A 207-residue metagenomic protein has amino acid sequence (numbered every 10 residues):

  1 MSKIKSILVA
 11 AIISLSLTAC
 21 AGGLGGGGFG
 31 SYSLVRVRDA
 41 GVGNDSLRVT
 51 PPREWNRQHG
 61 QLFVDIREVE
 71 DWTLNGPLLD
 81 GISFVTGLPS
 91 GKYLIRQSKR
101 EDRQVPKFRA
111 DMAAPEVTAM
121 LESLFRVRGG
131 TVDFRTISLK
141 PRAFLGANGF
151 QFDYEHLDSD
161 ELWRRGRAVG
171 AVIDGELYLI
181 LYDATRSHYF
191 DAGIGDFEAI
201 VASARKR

Functional and structural regions predicted by a protein language model:
S2-G87, G91-K92, D133-F134, P141-A147 (+3 more regions): N-terminal targeting sequences that direct proteins away from the cytosol to non-cytosolic compartments
Q58-Q61, Q97, Q104, Q151: Residue-identity detector for glutamine
L74-L124: Surface-exposed acidic loop/strand-edge motifs in secreted or periplasmic proteins that form small linear binding
R100-E101, V169, F197: Short intrinsically disordered coil segments
P106-V169: Signature of long, low-cysteine stretches enriched in small and polar/charged residues
